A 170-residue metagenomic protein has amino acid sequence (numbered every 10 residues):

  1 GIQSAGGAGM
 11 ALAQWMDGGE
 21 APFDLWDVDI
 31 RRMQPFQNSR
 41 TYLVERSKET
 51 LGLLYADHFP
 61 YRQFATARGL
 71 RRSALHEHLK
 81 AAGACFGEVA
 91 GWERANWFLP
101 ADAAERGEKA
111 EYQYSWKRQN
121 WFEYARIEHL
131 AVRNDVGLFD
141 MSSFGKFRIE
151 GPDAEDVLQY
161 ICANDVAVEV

Functional and structural regions predicted by a protein language model:
G1-G6, M33-Q34: Flavin (FAD/FMN) cofactor-binding core of flavoprotein oxidoreductases
S4-W26: Internal hydrophobic alpha-helix adjacent to the cofactor/substrate pocket in enzyme cavities
F23-V170: Glycine/proline-enriched, intrinsically flexible loops and inter-domain linkers
